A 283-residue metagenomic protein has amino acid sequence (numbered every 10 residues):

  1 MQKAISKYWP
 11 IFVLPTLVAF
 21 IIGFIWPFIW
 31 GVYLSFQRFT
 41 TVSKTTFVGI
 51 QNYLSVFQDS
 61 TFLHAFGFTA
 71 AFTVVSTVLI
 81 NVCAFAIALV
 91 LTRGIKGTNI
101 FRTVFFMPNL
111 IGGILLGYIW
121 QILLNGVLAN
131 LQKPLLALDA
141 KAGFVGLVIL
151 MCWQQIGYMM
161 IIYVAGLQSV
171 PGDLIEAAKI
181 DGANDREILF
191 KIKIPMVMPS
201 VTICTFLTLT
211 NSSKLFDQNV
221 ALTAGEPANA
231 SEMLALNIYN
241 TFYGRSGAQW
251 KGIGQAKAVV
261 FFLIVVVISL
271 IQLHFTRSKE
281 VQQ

Functional and structural regions predicted by a protein language model:
Q2-Q283: A structural signal for multi-pass alpha-helical bundles of membrane permease subunits that mediate small-molecule
